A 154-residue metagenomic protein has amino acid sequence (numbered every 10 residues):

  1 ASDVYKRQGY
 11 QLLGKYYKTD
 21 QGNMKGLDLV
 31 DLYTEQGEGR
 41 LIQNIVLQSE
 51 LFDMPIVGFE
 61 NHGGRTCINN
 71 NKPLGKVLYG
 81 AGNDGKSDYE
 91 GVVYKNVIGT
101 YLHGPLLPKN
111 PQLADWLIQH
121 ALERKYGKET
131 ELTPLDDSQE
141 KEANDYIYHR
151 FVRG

Functional and structural regions predicted by a protein language model:
A1-Y5: Short, small-residue-biased leader/transition segments that mark boundaries at the very start of proteins
Q8-G9: N-terminal Rossmann-like NAD(P) cofactor-binding subdomain of oxidoreductases, focused on the glycine-rich
Y17-Q21, D115-W116: Short, glycine/charged-enriched secondary-structure capping and boundary segments
T19-E90: Pocket-forming structural segment of enzyme catalytic cores
G91-K95: Short, flexible turn/loop "capping" segments at secondary-structure junctions
N96-G154: Acyltransferase
